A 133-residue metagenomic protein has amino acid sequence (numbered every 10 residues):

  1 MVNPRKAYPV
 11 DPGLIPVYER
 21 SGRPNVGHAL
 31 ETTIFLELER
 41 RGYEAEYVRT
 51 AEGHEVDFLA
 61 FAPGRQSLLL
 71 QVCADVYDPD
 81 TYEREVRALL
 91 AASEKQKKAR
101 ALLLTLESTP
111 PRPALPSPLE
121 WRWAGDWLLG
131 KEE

Functional and structural regions predicted by a protein language model:
M1-Q66: Accessory nucleic acid-recognition modules appended to NTPase machines
R40, L90-A99: Arginine/glycine-rich "motif VI" loop of SF2 helicases in the C-terminal RecA-like domain
E44, R100, P118-E120: Conserved beta-strand segments of alpha/beta enzyme cores
F61, S67-Y77: Active-site ExK catalytic segment of metal-dependent nucleases
L69, E85-A92: Low-complexity, glycine/alanine/valine/leucine- and proline-rich hydrophobic stretches
V76-R87: Active-site-adjacent loop/helix micro-motif of nuclease/hydrolase catalytic cores
A99-L106: Short, hydrophobic beta-strand segments that form beta-sheet elements in well-ordered domains
L106-E133: Domain-level recognition of nuclease-like catalytic cores that cleave nucleotide substrates
